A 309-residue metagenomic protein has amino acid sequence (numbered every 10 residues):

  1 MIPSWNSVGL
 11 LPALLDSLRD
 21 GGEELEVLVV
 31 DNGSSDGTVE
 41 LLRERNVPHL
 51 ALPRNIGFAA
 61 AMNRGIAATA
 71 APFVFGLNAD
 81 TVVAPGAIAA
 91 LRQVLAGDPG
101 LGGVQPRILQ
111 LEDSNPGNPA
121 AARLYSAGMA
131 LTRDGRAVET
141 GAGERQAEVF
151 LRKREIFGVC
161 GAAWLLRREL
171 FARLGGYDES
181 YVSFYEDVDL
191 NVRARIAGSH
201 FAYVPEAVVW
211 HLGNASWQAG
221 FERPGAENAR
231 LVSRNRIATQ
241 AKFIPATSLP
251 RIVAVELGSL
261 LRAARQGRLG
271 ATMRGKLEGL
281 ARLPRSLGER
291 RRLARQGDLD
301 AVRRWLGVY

Functional and structural regions predicted by a protein language model:
D16-E24: Short, acidic, metal-binding catalytic loop of nucleotide-sugar glycosyltransferases
S17, D31-E40, R54: A conserved acidic beta->alpha catalytic loop
E24-G33, L50-L52: Short beta-strand/loop segment that forms part of the nucleotide-sugar
L52-T69, A79, A90: Glycine-rich, basic loop-to-helix element that forms the pyrophosphate-binding segment of sugar-nucleotide handling
V74: Short aromatic/hydrophobic "clamp" motif used to bind/position activated sugar donors
P85-Y125, M129-T132, R136: Conserved donor NDP-sugar-binding/catalytic core segment of glycosyltransferases
F157-W210, A215: A short, conserved alpha-helix in the catalytic core of glycosyltransferases
A246-Y309: Non-catalytic, C-terminal membrane-associated alpha-helical segments of glycosyltransferases
